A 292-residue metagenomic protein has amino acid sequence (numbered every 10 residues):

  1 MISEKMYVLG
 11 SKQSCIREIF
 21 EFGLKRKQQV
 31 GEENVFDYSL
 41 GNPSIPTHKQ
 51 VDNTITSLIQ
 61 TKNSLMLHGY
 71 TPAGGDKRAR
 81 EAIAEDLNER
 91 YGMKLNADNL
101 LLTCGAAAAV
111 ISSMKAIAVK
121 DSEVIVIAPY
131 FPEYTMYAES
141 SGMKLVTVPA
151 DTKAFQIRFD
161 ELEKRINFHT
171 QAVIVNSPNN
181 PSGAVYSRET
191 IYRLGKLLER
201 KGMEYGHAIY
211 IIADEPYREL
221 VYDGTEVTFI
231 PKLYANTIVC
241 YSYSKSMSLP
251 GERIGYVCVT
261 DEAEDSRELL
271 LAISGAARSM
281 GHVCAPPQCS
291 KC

Functional and structural regions predicted by a protein language model:
I2, M6-G105, S112: N-terminal small-domain helix-loop-helix segment of the aminotransferase-like
M6-S11, P149, S182, S244-K245 (+1 more regions): Glycine-rich "substrate-gating" loop/helix at the edge of Rossmann-like oxidoreductase active sites
I16-R17, V51-D52, A79-R80, I191 (+3 more regions): A general structural signal for well-ordered alpha-helical segments in protein cores
S44-H48, P181-A184, E219-L220, S248-P250: Short catalytic/ligand-binding loop motif for oxyanion handling, primarily in non-cytosolic enzymes, centered on
H48-D52, E139, D223-T225, G251-R253: Short aromatic-enriched loop/helix-cap "lid" or pocket-rim segments at secondary-structure transitions that line
S64-G206, I211, R218-L233, I238: Conserved core of the PLP fold type I
A235-C292: Conserved core segment of the aminotransferase class I/II
